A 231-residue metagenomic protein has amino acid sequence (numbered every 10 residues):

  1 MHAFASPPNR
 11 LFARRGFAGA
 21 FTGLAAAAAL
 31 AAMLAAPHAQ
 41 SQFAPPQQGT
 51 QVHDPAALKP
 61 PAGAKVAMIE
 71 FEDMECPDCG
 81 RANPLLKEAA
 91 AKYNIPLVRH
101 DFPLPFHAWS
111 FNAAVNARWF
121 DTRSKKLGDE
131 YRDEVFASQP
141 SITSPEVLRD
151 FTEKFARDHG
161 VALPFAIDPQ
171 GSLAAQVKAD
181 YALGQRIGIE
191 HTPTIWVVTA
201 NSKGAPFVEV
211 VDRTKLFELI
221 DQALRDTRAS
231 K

Functional and structural regions predicted by a protein language model:
M1-R14: N-terminal secretory signal peptides that target proteins for export/translocation
H2-F4, E153-K231: C-terminal cap of thioredoxin/glutaredoxin-like
F12-T22, L30: N-terminal export leaders
L34-A36: N-terminal signal peptide c-region/cleavage motif recognized by signal peptidases
Q40-Q42: Boundary of Sec targeting at the N-terminus
Q48-V66: A short beta-strand-turn-helix
P60-G63, A90-K92, W109, R186-H191: Extracellular/periplasmic catalytic domains that process cell-envelope and extracellular macromolecules
I69, M74, G80-R157: Structural alpha/beta surface segment adjacent to cysteine/selenocysteine redox centers across thiol/disulfide enzymes
